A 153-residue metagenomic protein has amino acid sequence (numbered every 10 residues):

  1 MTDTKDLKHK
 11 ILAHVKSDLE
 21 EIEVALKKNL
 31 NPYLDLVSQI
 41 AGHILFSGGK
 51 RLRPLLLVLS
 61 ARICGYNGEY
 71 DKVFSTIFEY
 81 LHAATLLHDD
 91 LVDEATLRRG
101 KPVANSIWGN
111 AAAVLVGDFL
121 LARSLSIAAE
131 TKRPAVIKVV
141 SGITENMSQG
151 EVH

Functional and structural regions predicted by a protein language model:
M1-K27: N-terminal amphipathic/basic leader segments beginning at the initiator methionine
E20-E21, K27-H153: Mg2+-dependent prenyl diphosphate-binding active-site environment of isoprenoid biosynthetic enzymes
